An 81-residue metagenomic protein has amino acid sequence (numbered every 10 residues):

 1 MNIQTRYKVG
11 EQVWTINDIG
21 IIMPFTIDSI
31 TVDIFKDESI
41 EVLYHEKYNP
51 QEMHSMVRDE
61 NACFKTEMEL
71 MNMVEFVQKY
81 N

Functional and structural regions predicted by a protein language model:
M1-V9: Mixed-charge, Lys/Arg-rich low-complexity intrinsically disordered regions
I19-V57: Basic/aromatic-rich interaction segments and small domains that mediate binding to polyanionic partners
E41-N81: Intrinsically disordered, low-complexity, charged/polar segments
